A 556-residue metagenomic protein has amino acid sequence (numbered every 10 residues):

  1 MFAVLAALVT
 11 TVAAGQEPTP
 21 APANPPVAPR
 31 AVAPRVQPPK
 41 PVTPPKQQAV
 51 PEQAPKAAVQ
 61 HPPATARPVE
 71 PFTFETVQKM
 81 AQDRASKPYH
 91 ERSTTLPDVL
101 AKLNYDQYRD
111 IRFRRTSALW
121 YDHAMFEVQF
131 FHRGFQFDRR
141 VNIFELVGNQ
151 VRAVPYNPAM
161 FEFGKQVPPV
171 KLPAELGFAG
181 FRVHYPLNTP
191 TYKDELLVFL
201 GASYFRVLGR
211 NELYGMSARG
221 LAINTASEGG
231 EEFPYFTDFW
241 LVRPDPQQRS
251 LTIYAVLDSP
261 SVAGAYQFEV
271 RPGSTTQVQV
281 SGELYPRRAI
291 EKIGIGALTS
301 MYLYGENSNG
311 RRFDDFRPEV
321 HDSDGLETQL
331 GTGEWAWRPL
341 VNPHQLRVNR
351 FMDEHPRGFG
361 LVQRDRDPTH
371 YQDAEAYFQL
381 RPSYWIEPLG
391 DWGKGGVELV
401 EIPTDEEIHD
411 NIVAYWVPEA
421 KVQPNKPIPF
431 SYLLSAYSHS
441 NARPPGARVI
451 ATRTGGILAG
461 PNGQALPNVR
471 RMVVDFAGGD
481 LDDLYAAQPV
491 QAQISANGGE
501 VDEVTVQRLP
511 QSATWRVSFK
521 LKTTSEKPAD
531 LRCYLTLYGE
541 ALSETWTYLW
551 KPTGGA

Functional and structural regions predicted by a protein language model:
M1-Q16: Sec-dependent N-terminal signal peptides
P22-P25, P29-V32, P38, K46 (+4 more regions): Terminal accessory/anchoring regions of large secretory-pathway or extracellular enzymes
F72-E228: Solvent-exposed N-terminal domain segments of exported/luminal and surface proteins
D106, V198-L200, E212, E291 (+3 more regions): A contiguous, surface-exposed recognition patch within enzymatic or periplasmic domains that forms
N142-V147, V278-R288, S431-L434: Beta-strand cores of secreted/periplasmic/IMS beta-sandwich domains, seen most often in copper-related folds
R210, G215-G273, G390-D405, H409: Extended, loop-rich substrate-binding clefts of extracytoplasmic carbohydrate-active enzymes
A255-M301: Acidic, contiguous internal or C-terminal segments within carbohydrate-active enzymes that form a structured patch used
